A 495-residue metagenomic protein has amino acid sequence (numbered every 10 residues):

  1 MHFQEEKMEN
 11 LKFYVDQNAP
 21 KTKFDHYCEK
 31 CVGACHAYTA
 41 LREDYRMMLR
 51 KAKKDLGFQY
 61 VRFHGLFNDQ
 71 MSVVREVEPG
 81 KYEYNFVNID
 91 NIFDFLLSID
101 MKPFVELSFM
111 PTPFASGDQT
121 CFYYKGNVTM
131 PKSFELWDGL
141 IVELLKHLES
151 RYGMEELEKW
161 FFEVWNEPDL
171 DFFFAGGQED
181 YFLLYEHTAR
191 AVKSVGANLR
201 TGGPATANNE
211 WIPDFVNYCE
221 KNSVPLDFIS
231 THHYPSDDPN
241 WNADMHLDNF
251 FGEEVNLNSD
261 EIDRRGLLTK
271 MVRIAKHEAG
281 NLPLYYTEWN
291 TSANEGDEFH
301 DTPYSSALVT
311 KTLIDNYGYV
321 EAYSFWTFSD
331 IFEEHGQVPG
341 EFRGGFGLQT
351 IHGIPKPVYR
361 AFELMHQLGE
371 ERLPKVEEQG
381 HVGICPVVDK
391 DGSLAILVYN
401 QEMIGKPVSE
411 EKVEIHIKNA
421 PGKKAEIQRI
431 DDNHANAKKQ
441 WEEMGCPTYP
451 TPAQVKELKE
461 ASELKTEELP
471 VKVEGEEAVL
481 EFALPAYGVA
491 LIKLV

Functional and structural regions predicted by a protein language model:
M1-Q59, A486: Mature N-terminal, pre-catalytic/accessory segment of carbohydrate-active enzymes
C31, L96, L144, F162 (+8 more regions): Conserved, mostly hydrophobic/aromatic
T39-K53, W211-C219, S306-T312: Short, acidic/polar
M48, S236-D297, E321-D330: Glycoside hydrolase catalytic-domain groove-lining segments
L56-E261, N294: Substrate-binding cleft and catalytic face of glycoside hydrolase catalytic domains, especially the flexible beta-alpha
Y286-E402, V408: Aromatic/acidic polysaccharide-binding cleft in carbohydrate-active enzymes
G380-E443, A486-L491: Carbohydrate-binding surface patches
T448-V495: C-terminal beta-strand-rich structural cap/linker in extracellular carbohydrate-active enzymes
